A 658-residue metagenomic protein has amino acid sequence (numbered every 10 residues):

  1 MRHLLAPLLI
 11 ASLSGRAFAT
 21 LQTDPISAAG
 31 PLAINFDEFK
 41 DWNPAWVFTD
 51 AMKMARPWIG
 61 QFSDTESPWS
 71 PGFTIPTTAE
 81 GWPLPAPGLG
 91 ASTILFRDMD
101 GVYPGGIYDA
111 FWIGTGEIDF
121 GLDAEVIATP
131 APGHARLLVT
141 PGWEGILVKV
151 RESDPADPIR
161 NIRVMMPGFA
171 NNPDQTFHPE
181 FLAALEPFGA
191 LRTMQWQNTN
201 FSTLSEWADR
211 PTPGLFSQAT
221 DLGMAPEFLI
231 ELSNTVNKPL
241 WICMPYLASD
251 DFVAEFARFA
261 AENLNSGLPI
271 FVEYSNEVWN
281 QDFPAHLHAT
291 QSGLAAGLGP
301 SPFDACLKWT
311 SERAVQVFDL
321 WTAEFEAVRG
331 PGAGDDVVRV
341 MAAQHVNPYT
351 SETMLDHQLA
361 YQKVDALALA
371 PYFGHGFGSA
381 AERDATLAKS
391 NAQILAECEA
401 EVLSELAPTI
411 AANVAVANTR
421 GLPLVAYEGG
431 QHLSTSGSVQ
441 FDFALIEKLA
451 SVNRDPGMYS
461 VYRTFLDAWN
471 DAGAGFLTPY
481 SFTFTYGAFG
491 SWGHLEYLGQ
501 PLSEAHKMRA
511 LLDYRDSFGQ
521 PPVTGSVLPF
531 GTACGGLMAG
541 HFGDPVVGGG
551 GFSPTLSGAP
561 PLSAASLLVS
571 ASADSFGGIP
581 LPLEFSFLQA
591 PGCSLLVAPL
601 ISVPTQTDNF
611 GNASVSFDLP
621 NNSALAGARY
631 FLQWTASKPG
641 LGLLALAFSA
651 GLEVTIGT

Functional and structural regions predicted by a protein language model:
M1, A323-E326, S572-D574: Short regulatory "switch" loops immediately downstream of catalytic or recognition motifs within protein catalytic
H3-L13: Sec-dependent N-terminal signal peptides
L5, S266, A417, M538-A539 (+1 more regions): N-terminal hydrophobic alpha-helix used for membrane targeting or insertion
A11, V102, A183, L264 (+6 more regions): A generic structural signal for short, solvent-exposed coil/turn residues that cap or connect secondary-structure
L13-S14, L641: Hydrophobic alpha-helical elements and their junctions with loops/disorder across both membrane and soluble proteins
F18-Y274, W279-F441, L445-P521: Non-catalytic accessory regions flanking glycosidase/transglycosidase catalytic cores in CAZymes
Q520-T658: Residue-level hotspots within well-ordered secondary structure
